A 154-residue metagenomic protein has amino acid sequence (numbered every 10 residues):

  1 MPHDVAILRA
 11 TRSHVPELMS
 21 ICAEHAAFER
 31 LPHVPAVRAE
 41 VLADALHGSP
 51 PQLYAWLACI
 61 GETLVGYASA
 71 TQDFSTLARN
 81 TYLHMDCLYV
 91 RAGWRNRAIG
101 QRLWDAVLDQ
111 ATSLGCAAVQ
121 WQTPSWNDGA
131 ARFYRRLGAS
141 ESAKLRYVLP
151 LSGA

Functional and structural regions predicted by a protein language model:
A6-S20: A short beta-loop-alpha structural element at the N-terminal edge of CoA-dependent acyl/N-acetyltransferase catalytic
M19-D44: Conserved GNAT-fold acetyl-CoA-binding loop/helix
L46-L57, H84: A short helix-loop-beta-strand connector motif used in the catalytic cores of GNAT acetyltransferases and, in some
L57, T63-Q72, Y89: Conserved beta-strand in the GNAT
N80-A92: Conserved acetyl-CoA binding element of GNAT-fold acetyltransferases
V90, N96-D109, R136: Conserved acetyl-CoA-binding loop-helix of GNAT-fold acetyltransferases
Q101, S125-A143, L149: Conserved active-site alpha-helix within GNAT-family acetyltransferase domains
A111-Q122: Conserved GNAT acetyl-CoA-binding A-motif
